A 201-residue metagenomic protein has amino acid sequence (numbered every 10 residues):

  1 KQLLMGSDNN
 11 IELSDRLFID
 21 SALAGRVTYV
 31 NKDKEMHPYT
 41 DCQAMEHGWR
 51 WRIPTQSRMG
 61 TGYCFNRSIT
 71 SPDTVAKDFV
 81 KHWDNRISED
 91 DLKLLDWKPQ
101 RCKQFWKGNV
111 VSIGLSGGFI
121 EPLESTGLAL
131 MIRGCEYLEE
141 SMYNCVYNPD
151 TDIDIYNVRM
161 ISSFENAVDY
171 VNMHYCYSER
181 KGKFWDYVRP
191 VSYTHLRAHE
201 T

Functional and structural regions predicted by a protein language model:
K1-V75: Predominantly flavin-linked oxidoreductase catalytic cores and closely associated redox partners
L23, K93, V111-I113: Hydrophobic/aromatic beta-strand patches that form the interior of the parallel beta-sheet core in alpha/beta enzyme
K32-E35, S88-D91, C145-D154: Acidic/polar loop patches that form or flank catalytic/metal-binding clefts of enzymes that bind anionic ligands
Q43-W97, G118-L130: Conserved FAD/dinucleotide-binding core of flavoprotein oxidoreductases
F105-D154: A conserved active-site cap/scaffold subdomain adjacent to cofactor or substrate pockets
E140-F184: Active-site-proximal substrate-binding core of FAD-dependent oxidoreductases
Y187-V191: P-loop NTPase catalytic core of nucleic-acid-dependent motor ATPases
T194-T201: Conserved small/polar residues in nucleotide/adenosyl-binding loops
